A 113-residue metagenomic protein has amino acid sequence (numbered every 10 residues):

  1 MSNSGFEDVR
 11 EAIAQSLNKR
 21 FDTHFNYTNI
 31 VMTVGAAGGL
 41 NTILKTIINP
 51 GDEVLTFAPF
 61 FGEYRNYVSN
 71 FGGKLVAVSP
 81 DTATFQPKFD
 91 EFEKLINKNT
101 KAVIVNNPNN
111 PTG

Functional and structural regions predicted by a protein language model:
M1-G35, T42: N-terminal small-domain helix-loop-helix segment of the aminotransferase-like
H24-I30, P50-E53, N99: Short acidic capping loops at alpha-helix termini that bridge into adjacent secondary structure
L40, Y64-R65, T112-G113: Glycine/Thr-rich phosphate-binding loops of Rossmann-like dinucleotide-binding domains
T46-Y67: Conserved PLP-anchoring active-site segment centered on the Schiff-base-forming lysine
A58, A77-D81: Short beta->alpha connector loops at strand-helix junctions that form conserved, small/polar/Pro-enriched
N70-V76: A short helix-loop-beta submotif of the ANL/AMP-binding
T82-G113: Active-site phosphate-binding strand-loop segment of PLP-dependent enzymes
